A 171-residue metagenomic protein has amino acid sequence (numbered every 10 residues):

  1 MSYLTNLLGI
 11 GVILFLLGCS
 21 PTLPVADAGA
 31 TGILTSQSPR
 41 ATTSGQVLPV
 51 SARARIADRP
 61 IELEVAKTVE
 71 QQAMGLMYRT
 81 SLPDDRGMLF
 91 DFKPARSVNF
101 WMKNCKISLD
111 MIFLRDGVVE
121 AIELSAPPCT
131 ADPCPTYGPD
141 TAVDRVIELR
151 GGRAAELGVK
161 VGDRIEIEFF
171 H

Functional and structural regions predicted by a protein language model:
M1-L8: Bacterial N-terminal signal peptides that target proteins for export
G9-I13: Hydrophobic helical h-region of N-terminal Sec-dependent signal peptides in bacterial secretory/periplasmic proteins
L16-G18: C-terminal motif of bacterial Sec signal peptides marking the signal peptidase cleavage site
S20-H171: Compact, glycine-rich, soluble single-domain proteins
